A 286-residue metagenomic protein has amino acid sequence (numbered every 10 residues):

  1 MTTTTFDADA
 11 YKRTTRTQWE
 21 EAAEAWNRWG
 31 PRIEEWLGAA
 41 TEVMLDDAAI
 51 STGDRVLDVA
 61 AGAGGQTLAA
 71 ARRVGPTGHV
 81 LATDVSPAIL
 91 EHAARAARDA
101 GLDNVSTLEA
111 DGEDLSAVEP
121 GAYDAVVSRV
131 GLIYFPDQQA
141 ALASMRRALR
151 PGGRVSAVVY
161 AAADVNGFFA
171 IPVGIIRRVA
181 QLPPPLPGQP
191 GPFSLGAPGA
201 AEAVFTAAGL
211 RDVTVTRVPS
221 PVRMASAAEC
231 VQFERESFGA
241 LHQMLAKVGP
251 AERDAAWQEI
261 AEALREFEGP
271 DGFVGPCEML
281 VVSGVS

Functional and structural regions predicted by a protein language model:
T2-D54, G65-A69, H92, D99-A100 (+1 more regions): Conserved class I S-adenosyl-L-methionine
T3-Q18, A25, W29-L37, G65 (+1 more regions): Conserved Class I S-adenosyl-L-methionine
T52-G53, P76-T77, L149-V155: Short glycine-dipeptide loop
R55-A117, A140: Class I SAM-dependent methyltransferase SAM/SAH-binding core
R73, I133-F135: A short His-aromatic
V74, A96-A97, I176, L264 (+1 more regions): Conserved hydrophobic residues forming the short capping helix/wall of the S-adenosyl-L-methionine
V126-V127: Hydrophobic beta-strand segment of the Class I
Q139-A140, R146-R150, R154-A225: Conserved catalytic/acceptor-binding region of the Class I
